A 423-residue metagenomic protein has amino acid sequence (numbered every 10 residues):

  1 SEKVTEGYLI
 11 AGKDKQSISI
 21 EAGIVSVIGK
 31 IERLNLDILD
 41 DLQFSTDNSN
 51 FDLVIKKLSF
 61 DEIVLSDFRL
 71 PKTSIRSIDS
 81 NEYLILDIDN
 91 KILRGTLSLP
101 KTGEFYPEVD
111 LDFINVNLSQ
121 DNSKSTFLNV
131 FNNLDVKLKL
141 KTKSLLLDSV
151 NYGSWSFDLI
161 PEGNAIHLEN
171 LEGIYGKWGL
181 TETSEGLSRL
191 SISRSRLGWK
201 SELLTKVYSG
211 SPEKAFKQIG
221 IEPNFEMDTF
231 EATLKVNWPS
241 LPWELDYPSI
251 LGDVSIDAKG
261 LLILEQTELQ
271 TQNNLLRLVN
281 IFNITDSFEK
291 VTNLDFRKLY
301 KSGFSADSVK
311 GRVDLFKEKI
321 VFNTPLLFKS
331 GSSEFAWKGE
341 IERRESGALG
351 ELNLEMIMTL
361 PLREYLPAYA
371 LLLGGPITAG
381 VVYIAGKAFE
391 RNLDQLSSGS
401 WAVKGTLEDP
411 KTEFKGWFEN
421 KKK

Functional and structural regions predicted by a protein language model:
S1-L9, D41-T96, D121-V207, N224-N353 (+1 more regions): Solvent-exposed beta-strand/coil patches in large extracellular/periplasmic or lumenal scaffold regions
I20-G23, V27-I28, L58, S98-F113 (+2 more regions): Flexible beta-edge/linker motif
S26-T46, E108-T126: Short, structured interface segments
N35-L39, N115-S119, L146, G179 (+3 more regions): Gram-negative outer-membrane beta-barrel proteins
A215-I219, T292-D295, Y383-I384: Extracytoplasmic loops and strand-loop junctions of Gram-negative outer membrane beta-barrel proteins
E244, A388-D394: Short proline/glycine-enriched turn/loop segments at secondary-structure junctions
S346, P361-Y369: Short aromatic-acidic-glycine turn motif
L371-Y383: Short hydrophobic membrane-inserting alpha-helices and related fusion/pore-forming segments
